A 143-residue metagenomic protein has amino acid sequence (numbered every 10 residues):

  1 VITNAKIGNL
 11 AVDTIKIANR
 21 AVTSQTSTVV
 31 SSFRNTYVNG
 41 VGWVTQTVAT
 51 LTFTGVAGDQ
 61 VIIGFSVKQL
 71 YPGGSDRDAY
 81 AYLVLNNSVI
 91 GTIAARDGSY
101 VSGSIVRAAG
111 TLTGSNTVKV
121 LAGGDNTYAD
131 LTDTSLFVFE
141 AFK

Functional and structural regions predicted by a protein language model:
V1-V30, R34: Fibrous stalk/shaft segments of extracellular and virion attachment machinery
V22-K143: Extracellular jelly-roll beta-sandwich "head" domains, especially the C-terminal globular C1q domain
